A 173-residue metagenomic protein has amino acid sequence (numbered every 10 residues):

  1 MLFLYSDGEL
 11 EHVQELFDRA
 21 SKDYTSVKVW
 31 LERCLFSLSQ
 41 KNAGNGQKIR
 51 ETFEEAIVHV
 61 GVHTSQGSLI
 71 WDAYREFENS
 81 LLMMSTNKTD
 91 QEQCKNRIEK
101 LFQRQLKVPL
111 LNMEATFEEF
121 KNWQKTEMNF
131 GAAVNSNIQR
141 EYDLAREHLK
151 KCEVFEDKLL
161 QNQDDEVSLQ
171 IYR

Functional and structural regions predicted by a protein language model:
M1-R173: Alpha-helical solenoid scaffolds in eukaryotic macromolecular assemblies
